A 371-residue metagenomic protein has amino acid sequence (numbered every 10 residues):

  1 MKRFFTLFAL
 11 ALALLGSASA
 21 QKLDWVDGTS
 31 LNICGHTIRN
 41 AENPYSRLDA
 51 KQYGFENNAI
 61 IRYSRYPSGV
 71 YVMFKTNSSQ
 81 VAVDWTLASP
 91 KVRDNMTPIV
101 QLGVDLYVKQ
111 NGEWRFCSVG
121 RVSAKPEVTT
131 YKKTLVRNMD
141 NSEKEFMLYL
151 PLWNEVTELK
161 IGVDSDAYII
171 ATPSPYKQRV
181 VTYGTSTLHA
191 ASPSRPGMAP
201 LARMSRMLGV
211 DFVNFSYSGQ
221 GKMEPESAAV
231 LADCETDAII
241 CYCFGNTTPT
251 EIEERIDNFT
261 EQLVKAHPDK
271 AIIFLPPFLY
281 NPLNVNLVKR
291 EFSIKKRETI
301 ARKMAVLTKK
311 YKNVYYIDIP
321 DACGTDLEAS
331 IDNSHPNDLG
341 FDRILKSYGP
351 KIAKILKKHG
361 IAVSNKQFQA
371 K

Functional and structural regions predicted by a protein language model:
M1-K22: Bacterial Sec-dependent N-terminal signal peptides
L15-R179, I355-K371: N-terminal secretory targeting modules
R93-N95, A190-M198, E291-K295: Glycine- and acidic-residue-enriched helix-capping/strand-helix junction motifs
K177-L201, S218: Catalytic nucleophile-elbow at a beta strand-turn-alpha helix junction centered on a G-D-S/GDSL motif, marking
L201-N214, V306: Short helix-loop-beta junction
M204, G221-N258, Q262, A266 (+1 more regions): Oxyanion-hole/transition-state-stabilizing segment in secreted/luminal serine hydrolases and related acyltransferases
Y280-D318, R343, A362: Substrate-gating cap/lid alpha-helix
I331-K371: Histidine-centered active-site loop/cap adjacent to the catalytic His in serine esterases/O-acetyl transfer systems
